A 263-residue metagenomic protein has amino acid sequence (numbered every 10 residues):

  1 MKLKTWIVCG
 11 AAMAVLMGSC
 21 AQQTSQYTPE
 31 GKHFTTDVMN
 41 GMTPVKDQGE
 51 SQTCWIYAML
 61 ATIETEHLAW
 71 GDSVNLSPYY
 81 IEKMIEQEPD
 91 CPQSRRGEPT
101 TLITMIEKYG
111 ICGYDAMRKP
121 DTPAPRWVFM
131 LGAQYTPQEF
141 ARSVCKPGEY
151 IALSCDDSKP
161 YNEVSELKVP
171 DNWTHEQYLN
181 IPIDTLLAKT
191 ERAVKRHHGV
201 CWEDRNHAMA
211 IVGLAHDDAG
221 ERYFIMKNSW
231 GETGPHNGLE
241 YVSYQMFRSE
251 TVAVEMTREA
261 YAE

Functional and structural regions predicted by a protein language model:
M1-V8: Bacterial N-terminal signal peptides that target proteins for export
V8-L16: Hydrophobic helical h-region of N-terminal Sec-dependent signal peptides in bacterial secretory/periplasmic proteins
S19-C20: N-terminal Sec signal peptide cleavage junction
Q23-S25, T43, A124-E263: Active-site signature of cysteine proteases
T24-N40: N-terminal regions that are enriched for targeting/export leaders and immediately downstream pro/stem segments
Q48-I63, P92-T104, H207-A208: Active-site nucleophilic cysteine motif
T53-I56, Y79-M84, L102-T104, G113-D115 (+4 more regions): Structural recognition of the beta-strand scaffold that forms the well-ordered cores of secreted hydrolase catalytic
V74-P125: Papain-like cysteine protease catalytic cores
